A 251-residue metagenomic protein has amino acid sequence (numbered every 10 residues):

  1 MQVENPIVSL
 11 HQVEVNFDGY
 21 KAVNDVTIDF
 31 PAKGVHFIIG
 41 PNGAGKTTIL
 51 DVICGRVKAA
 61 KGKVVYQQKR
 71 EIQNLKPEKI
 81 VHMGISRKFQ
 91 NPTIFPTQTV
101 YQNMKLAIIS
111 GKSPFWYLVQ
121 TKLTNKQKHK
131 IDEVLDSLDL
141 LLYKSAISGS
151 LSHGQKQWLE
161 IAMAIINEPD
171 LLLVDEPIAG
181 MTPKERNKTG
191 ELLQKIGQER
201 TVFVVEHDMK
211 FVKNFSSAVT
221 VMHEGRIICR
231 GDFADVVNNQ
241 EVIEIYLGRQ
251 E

Functional and structural regions predicted by a protein language model:
I39-P41: The feature captures the beta-strand-to-loop junction immediately N-terminal to the Walker
C54: Helix-to-loop junction immediately C-terminal to a conserved catalytic motif
K63-H82, K122: ABC ATPase NBD Q-loop/coupling interface
W116-Y143, E191: Conserved ABC ATPase "signature" region
L172-E176: Catalytic Walker B motif of ABC-type/P-loop ATPase nucleotide-binding domains
